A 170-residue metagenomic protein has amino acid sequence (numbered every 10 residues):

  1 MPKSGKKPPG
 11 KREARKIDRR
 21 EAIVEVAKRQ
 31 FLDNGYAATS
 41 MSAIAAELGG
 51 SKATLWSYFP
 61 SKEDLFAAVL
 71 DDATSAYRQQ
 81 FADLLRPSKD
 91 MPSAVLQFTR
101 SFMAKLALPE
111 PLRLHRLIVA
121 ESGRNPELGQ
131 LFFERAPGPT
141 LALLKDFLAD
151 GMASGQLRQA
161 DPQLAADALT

Functional and structural regions predicted by a protein language model:
M1-N34, A38-G50, S57-D64: Basic, helix-initiating cap at the start of DNA-binding domains
K16, V24, L70, T74 (+2 more regions): Amphipathic, non-transmembrane alpha-helical scaffold segments
I23, A27, F31, I44 (+8 more regions): Hydrophobic packing within well-folded, soluble alpha/beta domains
A67-F98, A104-L106, E110: Amphipathic alpha-helical linker/stalk segments
S93, P109-R113, L117, E127-A153 (+1 more regions): Amphipathic alpha-helical packing segments from all-alpha helical-bundle domains
R100-A107, H115-G123: Helix-loop "lid/cap" segments that line or gate small-molecule binding pockets
R158, P162-A166: Membrane-interface starts of transmembrane alpha-helices
